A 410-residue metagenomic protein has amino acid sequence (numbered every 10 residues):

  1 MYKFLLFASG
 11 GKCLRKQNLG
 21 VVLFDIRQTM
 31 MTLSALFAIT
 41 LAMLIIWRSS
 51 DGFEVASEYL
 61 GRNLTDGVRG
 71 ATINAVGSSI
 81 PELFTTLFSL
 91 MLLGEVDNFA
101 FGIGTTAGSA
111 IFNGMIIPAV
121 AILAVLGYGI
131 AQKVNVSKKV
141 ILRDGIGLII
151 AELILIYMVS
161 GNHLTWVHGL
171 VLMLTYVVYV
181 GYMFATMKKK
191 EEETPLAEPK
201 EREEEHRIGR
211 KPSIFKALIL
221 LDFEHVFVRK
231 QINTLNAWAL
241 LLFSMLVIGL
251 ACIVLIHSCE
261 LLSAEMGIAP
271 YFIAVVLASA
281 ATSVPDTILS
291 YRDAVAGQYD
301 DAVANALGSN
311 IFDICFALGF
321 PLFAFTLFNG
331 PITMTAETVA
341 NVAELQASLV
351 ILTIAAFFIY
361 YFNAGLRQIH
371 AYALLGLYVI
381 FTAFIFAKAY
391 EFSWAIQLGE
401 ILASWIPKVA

Functional and structural regions predicted by a protein language model:
F4-C13, N18-A410: Hydrophobic alpha-helical segments, chiefly the membrane-spanning helices and signal/signal-anchor peptides
